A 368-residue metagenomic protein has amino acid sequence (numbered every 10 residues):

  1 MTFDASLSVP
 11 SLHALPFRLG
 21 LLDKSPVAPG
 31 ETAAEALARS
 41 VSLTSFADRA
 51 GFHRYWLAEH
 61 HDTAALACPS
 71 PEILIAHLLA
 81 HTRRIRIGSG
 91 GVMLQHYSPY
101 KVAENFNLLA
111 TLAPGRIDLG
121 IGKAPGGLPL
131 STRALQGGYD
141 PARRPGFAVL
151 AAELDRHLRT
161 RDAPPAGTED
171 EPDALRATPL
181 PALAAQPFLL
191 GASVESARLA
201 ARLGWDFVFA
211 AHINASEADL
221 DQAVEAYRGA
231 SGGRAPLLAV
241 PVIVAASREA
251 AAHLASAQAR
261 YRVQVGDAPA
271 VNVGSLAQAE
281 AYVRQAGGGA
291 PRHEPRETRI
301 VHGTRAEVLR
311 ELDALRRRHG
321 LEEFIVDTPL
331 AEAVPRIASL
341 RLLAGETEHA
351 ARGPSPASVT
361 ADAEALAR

Functional and structural regions predicted by a protein language model:
M1-I85, L366-A367: N-terminal beta1-alpha1-beta2 module of alpha/beta enzyme domains
T2-H13, D140-R176, A218-H319, A351-P354 (+1 more regions): An alpha-helical appendage that flanks or caps ligand/catalytic pockets
S11-A14, D48-R49, I75-R83, A110-I117 (+3 more regions): Acidic (Asp/Glu)-rich catalytic clusters
A14-A33, Q95-D162: Flexible, glycine-rich active-site loops centered on histidine and acidic residues that chelate a metal or position
L19, A47, G51, E59 (+6 more regions): Conserved, mostly hydrophobic/aromatic
L19-D23, Y55-L57, I87-G90, I117-I121 (+4 more regions): Hydrophobic faces of well-ordered beta-strands that scaffold small-molecule active sites in alpha/beta enzyme cores
D23-A38, V92-Y100, P181-G191, R296-R305: Active-site mouth loops of central-metabolism enzymes
E195-I213: A conserved active-site cap/scaffold subdomain adjacent to cofactor or substrate pockets
